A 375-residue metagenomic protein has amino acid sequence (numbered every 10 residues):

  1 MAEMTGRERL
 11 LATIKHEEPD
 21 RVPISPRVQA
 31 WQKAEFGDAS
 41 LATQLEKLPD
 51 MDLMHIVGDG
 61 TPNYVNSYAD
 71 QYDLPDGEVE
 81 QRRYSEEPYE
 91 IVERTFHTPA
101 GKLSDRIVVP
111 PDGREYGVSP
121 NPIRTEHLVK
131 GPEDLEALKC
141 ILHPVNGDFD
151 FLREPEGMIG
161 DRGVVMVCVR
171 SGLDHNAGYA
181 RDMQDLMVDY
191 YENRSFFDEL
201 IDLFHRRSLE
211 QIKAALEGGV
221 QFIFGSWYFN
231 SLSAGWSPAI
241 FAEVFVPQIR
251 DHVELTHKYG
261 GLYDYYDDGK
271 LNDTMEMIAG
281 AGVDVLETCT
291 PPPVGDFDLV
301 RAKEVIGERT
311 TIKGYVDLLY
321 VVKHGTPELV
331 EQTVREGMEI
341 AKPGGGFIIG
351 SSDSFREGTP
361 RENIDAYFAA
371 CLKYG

Functional and structural regions predicted by a protein language model:
M1-A39, H97, H127-G375: Active-site loop segments of alpha/beta catalytic cores
R7, D38, D59-T61, E78 (+6 more regions): Intrinsically disordered, low-complexity regions
H16, D20, D59, Y72 (+3 more regions): Compositionally biased, intrinsically disordered/low-complexity regions enriched for serine, proline and threonine
S25-V28, Y64, G77, P122-R124: Intrinsically disordered, low-complexity segments enriched in proline/serine/threonine
K33-V79: Segments that shape or occlude catalytic/ligand-binding pockets
G77-I141, R162: A contiguous, low-structure linker/loop signature
